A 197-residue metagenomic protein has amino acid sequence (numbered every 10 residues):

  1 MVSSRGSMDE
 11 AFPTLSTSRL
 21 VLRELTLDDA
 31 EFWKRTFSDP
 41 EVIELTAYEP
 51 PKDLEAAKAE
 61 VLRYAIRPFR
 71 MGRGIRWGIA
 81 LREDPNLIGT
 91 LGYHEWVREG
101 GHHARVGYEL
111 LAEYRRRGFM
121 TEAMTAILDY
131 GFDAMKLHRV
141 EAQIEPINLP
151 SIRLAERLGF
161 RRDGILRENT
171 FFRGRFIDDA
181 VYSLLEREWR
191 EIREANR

Functional and structural regions predicted by a protein language model:
M1-E44, R76, A80-R197: Acyl-donor (CoA/ACP) binding surface of acyl/acetyltransferases
F12, E49-P50, R67, D84: Intrinsic-disorder/low-complexity coil detector
F37, T46, P68-R70: Hydrophobic residues in alpha-helical segments
I43-R63, I75-W77: Conserved GNAT-fold acetyl-CoA-binding loop/helix
D53-E55, P68, W189-R190: A short hydrophobic/aromatic micro-motif that marks alpha-helical segments and, especially, helix-coil
R63-R67, Y130: A generic secondary-structure signal
R67-R73, F160: Short loop/turn motifs at secondary-structure junctions and domain boundaries
